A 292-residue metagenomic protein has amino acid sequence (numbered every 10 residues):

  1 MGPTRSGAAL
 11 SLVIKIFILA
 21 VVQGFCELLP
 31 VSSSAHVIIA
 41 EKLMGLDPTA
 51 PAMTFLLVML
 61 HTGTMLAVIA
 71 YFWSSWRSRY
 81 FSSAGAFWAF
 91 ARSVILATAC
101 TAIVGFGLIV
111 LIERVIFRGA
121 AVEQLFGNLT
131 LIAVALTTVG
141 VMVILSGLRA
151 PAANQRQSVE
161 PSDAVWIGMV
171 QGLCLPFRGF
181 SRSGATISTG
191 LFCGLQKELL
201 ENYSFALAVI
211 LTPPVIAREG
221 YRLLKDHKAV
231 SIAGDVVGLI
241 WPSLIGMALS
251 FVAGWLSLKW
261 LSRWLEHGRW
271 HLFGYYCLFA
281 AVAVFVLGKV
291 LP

Functional and structural regions predicted by a protein language model:
M1-P292: Multi-pass membrane proteins that catalyze or facilitate reactions on polyprenyl-/lipid-phosphate substrates and their
